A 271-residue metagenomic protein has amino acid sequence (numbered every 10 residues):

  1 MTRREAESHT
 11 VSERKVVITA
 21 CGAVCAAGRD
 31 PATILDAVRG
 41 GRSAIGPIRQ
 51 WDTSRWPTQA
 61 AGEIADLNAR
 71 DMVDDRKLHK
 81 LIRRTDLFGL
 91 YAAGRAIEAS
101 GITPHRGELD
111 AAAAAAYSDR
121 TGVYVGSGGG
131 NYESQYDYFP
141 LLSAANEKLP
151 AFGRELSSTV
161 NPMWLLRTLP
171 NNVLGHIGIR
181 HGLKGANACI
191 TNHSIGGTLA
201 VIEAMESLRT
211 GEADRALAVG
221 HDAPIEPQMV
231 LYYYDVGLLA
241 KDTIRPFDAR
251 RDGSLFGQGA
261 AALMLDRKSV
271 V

Functional and structural regions predicted by a protein language model:
M1-W164, T168-A186, E206-R209, I225-L231 (+3 more regions): Conserved "HGTGT" condensation-loop signature of ketosynthase/thiolase-family condensing enzymes that catalyze
I190-S194, R209: Glycine-rich, Trp-frequent "lid" loop and neighboring beta-strands that shape and gate the flavin cofactor pocket
G197: Short conserved active-site loop signatures built around small residues
A200: The catalytic Tyr-X3-Lys active-site helix of short-chain dehydrogenase/reductase
E203: Internal active-site segments that recognize and position negatively charged phosphoryl groups and nucleotide moieties
A213-D214: Short, high-confidence coil segments that cap the C-terminus of an alpha-helix and link into the following beta-strand
V219: Conserved residues at the C-terminal ends of beta-strands
D222: Catalytic metal-binding/acid-base residues of hydrolase active sites
